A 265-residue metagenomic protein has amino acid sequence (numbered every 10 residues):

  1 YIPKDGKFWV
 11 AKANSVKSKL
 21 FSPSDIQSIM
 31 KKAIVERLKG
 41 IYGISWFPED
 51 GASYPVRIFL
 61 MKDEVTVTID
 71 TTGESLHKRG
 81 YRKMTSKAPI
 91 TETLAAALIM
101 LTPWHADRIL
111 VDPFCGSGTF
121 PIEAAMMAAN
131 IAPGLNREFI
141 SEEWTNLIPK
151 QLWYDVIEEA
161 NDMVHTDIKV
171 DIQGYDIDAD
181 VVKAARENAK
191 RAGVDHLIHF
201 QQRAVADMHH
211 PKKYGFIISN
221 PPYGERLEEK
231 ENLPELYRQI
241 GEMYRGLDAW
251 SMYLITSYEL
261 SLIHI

Functional and structural regions predicted by a protein language model:
Y1-Y54: Non-catalytic nucleic-acid substrate-recognition regions in nucleic-acid-modifying enzymes
A11-A13, F59-L101: Class I S-adenosyl-L-methionine
S15-S18, S75, P222-R226: A short, flexible beta-alpha/helix-coil linker loop
I90-H209, E225-R226, N232: Conserved S-adenosyl-L-methionine
H209-F216: A short acidic, Gly/Pro-enriched loop at the edge of an enzyme's catalytic core that lines a small-molecule cofactor
E228-S251: Glycine-rich S-adenosyl-L-methionine
T256-L260: Short, polar loop motifs at secondary-structure junctions
I263-I265: Conserved small/polar residues in nucleotide/adenosyl-binding loops
